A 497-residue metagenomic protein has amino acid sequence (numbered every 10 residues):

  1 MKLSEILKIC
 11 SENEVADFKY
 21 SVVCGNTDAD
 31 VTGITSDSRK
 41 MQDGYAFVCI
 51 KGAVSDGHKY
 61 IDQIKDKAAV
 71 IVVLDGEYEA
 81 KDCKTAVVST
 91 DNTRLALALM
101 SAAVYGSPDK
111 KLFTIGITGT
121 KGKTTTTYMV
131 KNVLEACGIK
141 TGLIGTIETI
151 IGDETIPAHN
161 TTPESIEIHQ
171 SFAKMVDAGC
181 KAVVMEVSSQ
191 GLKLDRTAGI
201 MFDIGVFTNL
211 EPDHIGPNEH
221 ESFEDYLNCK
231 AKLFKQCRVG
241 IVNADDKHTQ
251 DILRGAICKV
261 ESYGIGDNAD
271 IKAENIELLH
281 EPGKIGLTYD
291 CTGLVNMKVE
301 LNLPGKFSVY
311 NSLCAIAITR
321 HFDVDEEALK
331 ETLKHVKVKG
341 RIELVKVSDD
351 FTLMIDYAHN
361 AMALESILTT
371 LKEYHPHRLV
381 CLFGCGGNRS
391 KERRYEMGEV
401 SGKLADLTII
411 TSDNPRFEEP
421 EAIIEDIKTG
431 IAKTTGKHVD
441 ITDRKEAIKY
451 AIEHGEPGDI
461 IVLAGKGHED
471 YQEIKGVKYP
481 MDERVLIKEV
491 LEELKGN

Functional and structural regions predicted by a protein language model:
M1-L99, K235, K247, A269 (+6 more regions): N-terminal leader/targeting and accessory segments in enzymes
M1-V15, D43-A46, L95, I257 (+5 more regions): ATP-dependent carboxylate-amine ligase
L7-C10, L95-G240, A244, H248-K259 (+3 more regions): Phosphate-binding loop of NTP-binding sites
V31, D43-G44, A68-A69, K84-T85 (+6 more regions): Short, well-ordered alpha-helix to beta-strand connector turns
G52-V54, S189-Q190, E211-H214, D246-K247 (+3 more regions): Short glycine-rich anion-binding loops that position phosphate/pyrophosphate groups of nucleotides and phosphorylated
K65-D66, Y78-C83, A178, K193 (+2 more regions): Acidic, Mg2+-coordinating active-site environments of NTP-dependent enzymes
V70-G76, G240-A244, L382-F383, D406-N414: Short internal beta-strands
K81, I151-T155, P212-N218, R389 (+2 more regions): A short acidic, helix-capping loop that chelates divalent metal ions and anchors anionic groups
